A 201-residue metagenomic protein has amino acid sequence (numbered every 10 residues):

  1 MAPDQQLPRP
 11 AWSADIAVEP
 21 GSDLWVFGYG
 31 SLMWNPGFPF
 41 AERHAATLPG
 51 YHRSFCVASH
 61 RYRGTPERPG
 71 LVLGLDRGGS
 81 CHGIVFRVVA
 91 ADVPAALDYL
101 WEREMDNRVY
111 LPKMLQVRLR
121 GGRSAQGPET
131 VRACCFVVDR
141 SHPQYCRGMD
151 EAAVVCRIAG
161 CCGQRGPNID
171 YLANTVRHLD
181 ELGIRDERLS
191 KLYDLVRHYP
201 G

Functional and structural regions predicted by a protein language model:
A2-G201: A glycine-rich, hydrophobic/aromatic-adjacent loop/helix-cap motif
